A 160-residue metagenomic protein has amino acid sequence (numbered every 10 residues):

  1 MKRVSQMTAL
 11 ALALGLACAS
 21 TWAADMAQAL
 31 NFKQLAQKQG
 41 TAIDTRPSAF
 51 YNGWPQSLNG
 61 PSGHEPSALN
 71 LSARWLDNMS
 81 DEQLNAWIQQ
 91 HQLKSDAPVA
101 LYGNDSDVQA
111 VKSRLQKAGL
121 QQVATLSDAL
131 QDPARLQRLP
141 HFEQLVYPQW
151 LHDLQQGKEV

Functional and structural regions predicted by a protein language model:
M1-A9: Bacterial N-terminal signal peptides that target proteins for export
R3, A19-S20: Glycine/proline-rich, flexible active-site/cofactor-binding loop segments that harbor closely spaced acidic
A9-A19: Bacterial N-terminal signal peptides
T21-T41, T45-V160: Rhodanese-like catalytic fold shared by cysteine-dependent sulfurtransferases and DSP/PTP-type phosphatases
